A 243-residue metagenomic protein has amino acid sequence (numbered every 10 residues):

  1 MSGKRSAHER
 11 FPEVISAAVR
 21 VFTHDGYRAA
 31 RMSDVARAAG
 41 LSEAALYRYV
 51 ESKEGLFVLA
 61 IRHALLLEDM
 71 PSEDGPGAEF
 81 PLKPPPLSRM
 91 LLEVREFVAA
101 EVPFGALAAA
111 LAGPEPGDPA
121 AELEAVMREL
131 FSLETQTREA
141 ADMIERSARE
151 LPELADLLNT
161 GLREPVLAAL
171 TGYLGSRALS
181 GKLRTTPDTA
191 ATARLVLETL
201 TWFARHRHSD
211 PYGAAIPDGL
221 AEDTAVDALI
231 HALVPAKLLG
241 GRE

Functional and structural regions predicted by a protein language model:
G3-R10: Short, Lys/Arg-enriched anionic-surface-contact patches
A7, I61, A155-L167: Amphipathic, non-transmembrane alpha-helical scaffold segments
V14-F22: Short hydrophobic clusters on alpha-helical segments that form packing/core surfaces in small helical domains
S16, P81-E96, A109, A120-M143 (+4 more regions): Amphipathic alpha-helical segments that line or abut small-molecule/effector binding pockets and mediate allosteric
V21-E68, S72-E73, G77-E79: Helix-turn-helix
V50, R146-L151: Short helix-capping/turn signature of helix-turn-helix
A60-L123: Amphipathic alpha-helical linker/stalk segments
G105-G113, G117, E124, A141-R146 (+3 more regions): Hydrophobic/aromatic-rich alpha-helical bundle segments in the mid-to-C-terminal region
